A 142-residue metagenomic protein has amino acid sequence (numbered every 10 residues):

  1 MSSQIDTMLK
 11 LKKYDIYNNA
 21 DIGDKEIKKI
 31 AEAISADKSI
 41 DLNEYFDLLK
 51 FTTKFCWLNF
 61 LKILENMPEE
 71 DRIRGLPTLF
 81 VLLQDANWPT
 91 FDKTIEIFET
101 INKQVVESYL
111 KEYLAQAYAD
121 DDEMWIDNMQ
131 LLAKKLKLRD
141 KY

Functional and structural regions predicted by a protein language model:
S2-D15, D37-L49, E69-L82, K103-A115 (+1 more regions): Amphipathic alpha-helical scaffolding segments comprising HEAT/armadillo-like alpha-solenoid repeats
L9-Y14, A119-M129: Acidic, Ser/Thr- and Gly/Pro-rich intrinsically disordered linkers and low-complexity segments that flank or connect
D15-Y17, D21: Short, extreme N-terminal segment that most often corresponds to the first beta-strand
G23-A36, K50-F51, W57-E70, V81-D85 (+2 more regions): Structural detector for internal amphipathic alpha-helices that build alpha-solenoid repeat scaffolds
L114-A117, Q130-L132: Short, intrinsically disordered/low-complexity patches at protein termini and at juxtamembrane boundaries
